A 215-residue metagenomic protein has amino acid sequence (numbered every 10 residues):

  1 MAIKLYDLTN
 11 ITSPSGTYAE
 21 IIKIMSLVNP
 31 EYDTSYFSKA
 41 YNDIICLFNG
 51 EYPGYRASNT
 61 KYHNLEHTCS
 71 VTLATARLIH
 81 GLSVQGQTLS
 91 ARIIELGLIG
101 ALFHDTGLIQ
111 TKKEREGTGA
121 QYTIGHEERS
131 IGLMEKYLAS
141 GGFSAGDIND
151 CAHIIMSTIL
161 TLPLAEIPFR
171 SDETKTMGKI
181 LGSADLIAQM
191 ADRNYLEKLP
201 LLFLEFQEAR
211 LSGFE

Functional and structural regions predicted by a protein language model:
M1-Y32, R77-E95, F103, I159-E215: Divalent metal-dependent phosphate-bond-processing catalytic cores, especially two-metal-ion Mg2+/Mn2+ enzymes that act
Y36-A40, Q85-E95, S140-T158: Acidic/histidine metal-binding catalytic segments
A40-I44, F48, G97-A101, C151-I159 (+1 more regions): Short alpha-helical scaffolding segments that buttress acidic/His motifs in well-ordered protein cores
I45, N49, T72-A76, H80 (+2 more regions): Amphipathic, well-packed alpha-helical segments that form the structural scaffold of globular domains
I45-L73, K113-A120: Active-site flanking loop/helix segments enriched in acidic
T68, T75, G125-L164: Histidine- and acidic-residue-rich, metal-dependent catalytic cores
V71, I94-K113, S130, A152-T161: His-Asp-centered metal-binding catalytic motifs of divalent-metal-dependent phosphohydrolases/nucleases
Q110-L133: Structured all-alpha helical bundle cores of eukaryotic regulatory proteins
